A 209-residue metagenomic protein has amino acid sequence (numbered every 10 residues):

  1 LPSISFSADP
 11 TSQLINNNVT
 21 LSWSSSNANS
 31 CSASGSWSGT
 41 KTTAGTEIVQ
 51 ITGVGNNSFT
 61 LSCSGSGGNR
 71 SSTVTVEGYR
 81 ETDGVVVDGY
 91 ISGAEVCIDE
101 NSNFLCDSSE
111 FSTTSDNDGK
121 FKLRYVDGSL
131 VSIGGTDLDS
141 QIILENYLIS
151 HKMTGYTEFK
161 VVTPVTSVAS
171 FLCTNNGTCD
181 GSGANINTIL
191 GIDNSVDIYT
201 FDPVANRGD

Functional and structural regions predicted by a protein language model:
L1-A8: Proline-enriched interdomain boundary motifs that mark the N-terminal boundary and often initiate the first structured
T11-N17: Short, solvent-exposed loop/linker segments at the N-terminal edge of repeated beta-sheet extracellular domains
N17-L21, T82: Structural beta-strand segments of beta-rich domains
N18, V54-S58, G128: Extracellular Ig-like/FN3 beta-sandwich strand-entry sites
K41-S58: Solvent-exposed segments in extracellular or luminal domains encompassing
R70-G78: C-terminal edge beta-strand
Y79-D209: Feature for extracytoplasmic/surface-facing segments of secreted or surface-associated proteins, emphasizing
